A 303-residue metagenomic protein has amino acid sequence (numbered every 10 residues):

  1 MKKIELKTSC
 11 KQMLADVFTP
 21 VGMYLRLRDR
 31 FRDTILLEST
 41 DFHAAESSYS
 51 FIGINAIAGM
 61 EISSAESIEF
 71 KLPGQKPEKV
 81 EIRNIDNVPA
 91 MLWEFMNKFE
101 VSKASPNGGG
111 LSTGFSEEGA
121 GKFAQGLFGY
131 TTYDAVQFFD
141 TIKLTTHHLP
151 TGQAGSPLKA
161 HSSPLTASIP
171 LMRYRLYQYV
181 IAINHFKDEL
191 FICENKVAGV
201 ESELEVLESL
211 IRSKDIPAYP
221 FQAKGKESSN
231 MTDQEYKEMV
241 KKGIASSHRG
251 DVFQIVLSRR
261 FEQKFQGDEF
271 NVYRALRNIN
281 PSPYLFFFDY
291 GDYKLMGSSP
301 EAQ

Functional and structural regions predicted by a protein language model:
M1-G108, S112-Q303: Extended alpha-helical targeting/anchoring segments, especially N-terminal organellar/secretory targeting helices
